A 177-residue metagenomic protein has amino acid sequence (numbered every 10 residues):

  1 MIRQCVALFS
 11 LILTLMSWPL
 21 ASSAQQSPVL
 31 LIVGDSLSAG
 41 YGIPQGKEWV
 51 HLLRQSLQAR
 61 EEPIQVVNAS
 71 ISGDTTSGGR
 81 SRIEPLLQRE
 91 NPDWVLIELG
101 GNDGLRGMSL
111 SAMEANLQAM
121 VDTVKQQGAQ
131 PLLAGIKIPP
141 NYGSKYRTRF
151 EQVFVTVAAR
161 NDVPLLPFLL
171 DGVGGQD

Functional and structural regions predicted by a protein language model:
M1-Q4: Positively charged n-region of N-terminal signal peptides that target proteins for export
A7-W18: Bacterial N-terminal signal peptides
S23-S72, R82-N91: Serine-esterase "nucleophile elbow" of acetyl-processing enzymes
E62, R80-D177: Alpha-helical cap/lid subdomain in secreted, periplasmic, or secretory-pathway luminal O-acyl-processing enzymes
G73-S77: Acidic-and-aromatic substrate-binding clefts and catalytic sites of carbohydrate-active enzymes
